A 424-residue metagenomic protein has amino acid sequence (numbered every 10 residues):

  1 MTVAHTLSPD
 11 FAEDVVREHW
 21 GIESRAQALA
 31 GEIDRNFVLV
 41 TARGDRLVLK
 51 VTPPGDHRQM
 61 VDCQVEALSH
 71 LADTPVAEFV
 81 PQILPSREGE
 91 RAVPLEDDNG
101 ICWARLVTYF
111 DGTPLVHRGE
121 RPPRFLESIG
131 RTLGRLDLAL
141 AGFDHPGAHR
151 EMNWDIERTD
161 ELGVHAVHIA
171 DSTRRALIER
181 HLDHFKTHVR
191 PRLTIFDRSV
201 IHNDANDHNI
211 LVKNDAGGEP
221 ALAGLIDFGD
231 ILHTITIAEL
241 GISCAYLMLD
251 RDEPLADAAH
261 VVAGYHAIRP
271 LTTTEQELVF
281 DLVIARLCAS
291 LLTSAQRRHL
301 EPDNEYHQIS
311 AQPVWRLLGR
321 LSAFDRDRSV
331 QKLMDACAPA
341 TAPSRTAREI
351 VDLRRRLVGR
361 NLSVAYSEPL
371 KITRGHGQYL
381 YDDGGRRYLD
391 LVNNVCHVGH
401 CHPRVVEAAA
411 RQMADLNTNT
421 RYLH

Functional and structural regions predicted by a protein language model:
L7-E18, G142-H145, D160-N203, K213-G217 (+2 more regions): An alpha-helical support segment within catalytic cores of ATP-dependent transferases
E32-A42, V48-L49, I83, K186-A238: Active-site acidic catalytic loop and adjacent metal/ATP-binding pocket of ATP-dependent phosphoryl transfer enzymes
V51-I101, R118, P123-E127: A conserved alpha-helical element in kinase catalytic cores
R87, H117-R174, F196, L282: A cross-family kinase active-site recognition segment
V167-H168, A289-I350: ATP/Mg2+ or Mg2+-diphosphate-binding catalytic cores that bind nucleotide phosphates or diphosphates via glycine-rich
T236-P270, I284-P302: Active-site activation/catalytic loop segments of kinase-like enzymes and analogous catalytic loops in related
C337-H376: Active-site-adjacent loop/helix segments that line or gate small-molecule/cofactor pockets in enzymes
R387-H424: Glycine-rich loop-to-alpha-helix module at the N-terminal edge of alpha/beta enzyme cores
